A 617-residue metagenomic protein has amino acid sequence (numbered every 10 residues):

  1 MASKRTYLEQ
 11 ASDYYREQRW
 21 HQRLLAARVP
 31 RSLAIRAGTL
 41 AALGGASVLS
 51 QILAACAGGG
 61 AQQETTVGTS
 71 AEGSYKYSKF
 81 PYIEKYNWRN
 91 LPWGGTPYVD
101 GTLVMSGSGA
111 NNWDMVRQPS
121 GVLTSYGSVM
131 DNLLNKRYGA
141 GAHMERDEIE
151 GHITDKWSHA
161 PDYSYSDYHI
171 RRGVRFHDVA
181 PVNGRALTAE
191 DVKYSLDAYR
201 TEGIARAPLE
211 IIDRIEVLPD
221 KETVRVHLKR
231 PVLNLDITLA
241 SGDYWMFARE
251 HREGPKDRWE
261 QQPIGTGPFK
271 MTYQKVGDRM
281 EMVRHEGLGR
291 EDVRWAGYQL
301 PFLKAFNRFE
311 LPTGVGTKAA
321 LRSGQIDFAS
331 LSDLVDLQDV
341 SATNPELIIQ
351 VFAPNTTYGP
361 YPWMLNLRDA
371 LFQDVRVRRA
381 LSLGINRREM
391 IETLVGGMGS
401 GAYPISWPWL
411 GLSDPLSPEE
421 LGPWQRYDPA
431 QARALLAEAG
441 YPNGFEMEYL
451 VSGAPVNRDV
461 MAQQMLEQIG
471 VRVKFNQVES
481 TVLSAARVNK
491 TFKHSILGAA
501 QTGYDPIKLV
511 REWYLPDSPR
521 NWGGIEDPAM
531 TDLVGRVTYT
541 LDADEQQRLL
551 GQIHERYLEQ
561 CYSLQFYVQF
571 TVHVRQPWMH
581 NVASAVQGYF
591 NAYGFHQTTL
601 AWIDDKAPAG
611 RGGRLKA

Functional and structural regions predicted by a protein language model:
M1-L33, S47, Q51: N-terminal secretory signal peptides
G60-T65, A71-G73, E216-L218, T272-V283 (+3 more regions): Extracellular/periplasmic solute-recognition and catalytic clefts
G68-S78, H573-A617: Long beta-strand-rich cores associated with HINT superfamily self-processing modules
Y86-R89, G101-D162, D197, I264: N-terminal lobe/hinge region of extracytoplasmic solute-binding protein
L91, R376-R379, I391, P423-Q425 (+4 more regions): Extracytoplasmic/peripheral linker and loop segments enriched in polar/acidic and small residues with frequent Thr/Pro
A198, D257-E260, L288-V340, R472-K474: Ligand-site clamp/hinge motif
I204-R252, K256-D257, P268-K275: Surface-exposed binding/hinge segments that line and control ligand-binding clefts or catalytic entry sites
F269, G399-A437, P455-N457: Structural transition elements
